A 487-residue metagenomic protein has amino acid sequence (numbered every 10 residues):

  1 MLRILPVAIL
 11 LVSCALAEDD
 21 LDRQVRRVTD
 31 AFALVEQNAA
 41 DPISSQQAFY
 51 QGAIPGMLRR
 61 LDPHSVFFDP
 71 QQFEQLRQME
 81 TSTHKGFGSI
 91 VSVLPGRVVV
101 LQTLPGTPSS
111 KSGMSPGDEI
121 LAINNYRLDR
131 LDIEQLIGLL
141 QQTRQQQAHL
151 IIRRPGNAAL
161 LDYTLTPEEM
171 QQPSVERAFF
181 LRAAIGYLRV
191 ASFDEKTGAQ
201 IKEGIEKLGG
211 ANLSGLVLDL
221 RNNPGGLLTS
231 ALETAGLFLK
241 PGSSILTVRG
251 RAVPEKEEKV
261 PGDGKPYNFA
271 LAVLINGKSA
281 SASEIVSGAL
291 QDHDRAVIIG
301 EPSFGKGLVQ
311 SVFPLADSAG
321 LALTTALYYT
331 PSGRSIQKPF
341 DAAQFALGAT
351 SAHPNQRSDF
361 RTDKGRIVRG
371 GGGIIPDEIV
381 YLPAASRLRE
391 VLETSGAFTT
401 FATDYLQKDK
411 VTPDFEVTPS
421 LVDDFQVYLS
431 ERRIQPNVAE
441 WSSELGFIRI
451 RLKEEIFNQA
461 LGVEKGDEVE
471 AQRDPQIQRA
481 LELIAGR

Functional and structural regions predicted by a protein language model:
M1-A8: Sec-dependent signal peptide recognition, specifically the positively charged N-region followed immediately by
A15-Q24, F32-Q46, V99-Q102, T107-P116 (+3 more regions): Cleft-lining beta-strand/loop regions that shape enzyme active-site pockets
D30, A48-G52, G56, E233 (+3 more regions): Amphipathic alpha-helical interaction segments
A31, A53, S89, L188 (+4 more regions): Residue-level signature of catalytic and energy-coupling elements of molecular machines, predominantly ATP/GTP-dependent
E36-L101, Q145-R177, E470-L481, R487: Extended, small/polar residue-biased N-terminal targeting/export presequences and adjacent propeptide/linker tracts
Q102, L131, T164, T324 (+3 more regions): Short linear motifs in exposed loops
G277-A280, G288, D292-I299, S303-G370 (+1 more regions): Acidic, polar loop-rich interaction surfaces within structured domains
S335-I336, F340-R487: Conserved functional hotspot residues or short segments at active or partner-binding sites across diverse domains
